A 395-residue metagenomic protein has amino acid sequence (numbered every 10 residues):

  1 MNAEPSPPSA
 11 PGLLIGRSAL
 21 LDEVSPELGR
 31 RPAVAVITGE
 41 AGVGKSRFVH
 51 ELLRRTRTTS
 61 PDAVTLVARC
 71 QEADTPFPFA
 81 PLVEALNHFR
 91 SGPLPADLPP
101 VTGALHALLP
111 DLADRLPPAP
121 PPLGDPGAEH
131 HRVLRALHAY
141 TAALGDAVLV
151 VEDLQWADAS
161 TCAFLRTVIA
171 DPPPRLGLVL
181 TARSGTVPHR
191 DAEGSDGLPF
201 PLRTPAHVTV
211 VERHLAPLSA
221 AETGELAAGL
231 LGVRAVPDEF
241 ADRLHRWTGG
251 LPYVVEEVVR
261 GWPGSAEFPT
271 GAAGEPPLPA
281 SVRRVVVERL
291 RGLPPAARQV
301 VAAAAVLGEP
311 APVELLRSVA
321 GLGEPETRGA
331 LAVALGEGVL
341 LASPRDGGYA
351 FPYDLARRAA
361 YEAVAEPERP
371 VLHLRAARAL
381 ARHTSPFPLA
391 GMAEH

Functional and structural regions predicted by a protein language model:
M1-P26, P110-L123, P277-R283: Conserved adenine-nucleotide phosphate-binding loops and their immediately adjacent elements
R30-A35, D146: Pre-Walker A (Motif I) flank of P-loop NTPase domains
T38, L66-T75, A182-R183, L215: A short hydrophobic beta-strand->loop->alpha-helix junction that borders the nucleotide-binding pocket of P-loop NTPases
V43, E225-L230, R234-H395: Short secondary-structure boundary elements
V43-P76, V83, G329: P-loop NTPase Walker A phosphate-binding motif
P81-V148, G224-E225, P388-L389: Conserved Walker-type P-loop NTP-binding/catalytic site
A107, P172-R243, W247, V254-E257 (+2 more regions): Alpha-helical sensor/transducer elements of the RecA-like P-loop NTPase core
H131, R135-H138, A142-T181: Conserved Walker B catalytic segment
